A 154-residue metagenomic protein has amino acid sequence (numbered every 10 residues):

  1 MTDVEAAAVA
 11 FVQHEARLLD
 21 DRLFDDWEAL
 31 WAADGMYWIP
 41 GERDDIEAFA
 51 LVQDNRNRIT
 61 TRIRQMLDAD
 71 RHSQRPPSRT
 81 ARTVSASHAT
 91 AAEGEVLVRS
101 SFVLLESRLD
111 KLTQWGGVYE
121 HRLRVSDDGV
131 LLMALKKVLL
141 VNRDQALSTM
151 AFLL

Functional and structural regions predicted by a protein language model:
M1-A29, A33: Short, low-complexity N-terminal intrinsically disordered segments enriched in polar/charged residues
D3, E47, K111: Conserved aromatic-histidine-acidic binding/catalytic patches
E15, W27, I59, V98 (+1 more regions): Hydrophobic pocket/interface hotspot
E15-R17, D70-P77, R108-D110: Short helix-to-loop capping/linker segments positioned immediately adjacent to catalytic or ligand/cofactor-binding
A33-V98: A solvent-exposed, acidic/Ser-Thr-rich amphipathic alpha-helical stretch
A81-L154: A beta-strand edge to alpha-helix "cap/lid" segment located at domain peripheries
